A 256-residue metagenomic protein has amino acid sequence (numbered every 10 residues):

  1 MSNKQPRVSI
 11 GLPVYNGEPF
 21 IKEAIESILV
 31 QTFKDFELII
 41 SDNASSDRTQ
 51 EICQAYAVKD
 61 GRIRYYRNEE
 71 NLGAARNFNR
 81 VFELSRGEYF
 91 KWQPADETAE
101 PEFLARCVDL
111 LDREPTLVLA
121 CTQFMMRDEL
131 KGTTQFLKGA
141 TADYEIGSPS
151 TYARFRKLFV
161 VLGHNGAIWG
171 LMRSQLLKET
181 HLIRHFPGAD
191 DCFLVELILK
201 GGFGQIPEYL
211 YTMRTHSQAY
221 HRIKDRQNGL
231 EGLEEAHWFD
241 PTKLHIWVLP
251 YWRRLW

Functional and structural regions predicted by a protein language model:
M1-L29: N-proximal low-complexity "stem/linker" segments adjacent to membrane-targeting elements
Q5-V8, L29-I40, R48, G61-R64: Short loop->beta transition adjacent to catalytic acidic/histidine clusters or analogous donor-positioning motifs
I10, E83, E100, Y144-Q227: Conserved nucleotide-sugar donor-binding catalytic segment
K22, D47-A55, T98, E102: Acidic helix N-cap motif at the loop->helix transition within catalytic regions of sugar-transfer enzymes
D42-E51, E70, P94: A conserved acidic beta->alpha catalytic loop
N68-S85, T98: Glycine-rich, basic loop-to-helix element that forms the pyrophosphate-binding segment of sugar-nucleotide handling
F90: Short aromatic/hydrophobic "clamp" motif used to bind/position activated sugar donors
E102-L137: Conserved donor NDP-sugar-binding/catalytic core segment of glycosyltransferases
